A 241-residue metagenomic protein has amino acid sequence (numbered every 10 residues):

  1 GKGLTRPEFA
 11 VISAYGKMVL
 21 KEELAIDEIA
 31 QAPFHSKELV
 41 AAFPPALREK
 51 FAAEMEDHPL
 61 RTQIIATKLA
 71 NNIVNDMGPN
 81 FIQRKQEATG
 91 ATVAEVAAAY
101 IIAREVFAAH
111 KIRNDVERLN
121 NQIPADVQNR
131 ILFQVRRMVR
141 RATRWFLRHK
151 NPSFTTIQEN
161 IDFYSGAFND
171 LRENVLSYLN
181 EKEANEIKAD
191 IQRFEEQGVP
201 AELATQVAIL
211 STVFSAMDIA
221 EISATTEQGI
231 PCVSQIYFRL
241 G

Functional and structural regions predicted by a protein language model:
G1-G241: Ligand/cofactor-recognition surfaces for anionic moieties
